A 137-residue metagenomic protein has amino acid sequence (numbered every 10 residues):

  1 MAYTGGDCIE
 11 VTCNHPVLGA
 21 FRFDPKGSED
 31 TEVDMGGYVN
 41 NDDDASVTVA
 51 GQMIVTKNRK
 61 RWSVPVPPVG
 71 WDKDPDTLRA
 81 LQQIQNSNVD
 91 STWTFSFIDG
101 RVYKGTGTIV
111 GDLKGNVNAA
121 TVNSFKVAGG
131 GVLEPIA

Functional and structural regions predicted by a protein language model:
M1-P68, D99-A120: Solvent-exposed edge beta-strands and adjacent loop segments that serve as assembly or binding interfaces
K60-Q82: Charged, amphipathic alpha-helical segments
K60-W62, S91-W93, N123-F125: Residue-level detection of beta-strand scaffold positions
P75-K104: Short, acidic/charged, Gly/Pro-enriched secondary-structure junctions
N116-A137: C-terminal or internal capping secondary-structure element at the end of a domain, subdomain, or sheet
